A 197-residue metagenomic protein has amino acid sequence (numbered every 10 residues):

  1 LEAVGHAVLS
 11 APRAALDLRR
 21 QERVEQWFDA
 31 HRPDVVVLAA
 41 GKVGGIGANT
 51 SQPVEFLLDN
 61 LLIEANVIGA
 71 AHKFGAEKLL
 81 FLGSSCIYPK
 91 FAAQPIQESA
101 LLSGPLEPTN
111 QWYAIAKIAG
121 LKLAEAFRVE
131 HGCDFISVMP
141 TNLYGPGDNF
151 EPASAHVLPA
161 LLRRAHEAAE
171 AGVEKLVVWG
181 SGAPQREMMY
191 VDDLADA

Functional and structural regions predicted by a protein language model:
L1-N149: N-terminal Rossmann-like NAD(P)+-binding domain of SDR-like oxidoreductases, especially those catalyzing
F91-A100, K122-D196: NAD(P)-dependent short-chain dehydrogenase/reductase
